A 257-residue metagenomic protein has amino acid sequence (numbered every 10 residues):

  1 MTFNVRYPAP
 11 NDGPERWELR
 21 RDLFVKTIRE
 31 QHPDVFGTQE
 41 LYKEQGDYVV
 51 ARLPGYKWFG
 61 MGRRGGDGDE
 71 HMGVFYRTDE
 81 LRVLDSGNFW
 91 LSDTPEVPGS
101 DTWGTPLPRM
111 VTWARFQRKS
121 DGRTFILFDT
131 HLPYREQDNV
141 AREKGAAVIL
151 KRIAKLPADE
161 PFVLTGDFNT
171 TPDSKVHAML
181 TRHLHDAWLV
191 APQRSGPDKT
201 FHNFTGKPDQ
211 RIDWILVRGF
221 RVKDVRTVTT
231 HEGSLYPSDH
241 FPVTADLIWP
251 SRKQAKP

Functional and structural regions predicted by a protein language model:
M1-P10, L84-F89, W113, T124-P133: Active-site-proximal beta-strand elements of phosphoester/diester hydrolases
M1-R52, R63-E70, A147, S251-P257: N-terminal, active-site-proximal structural segment of metallo-dependent hydrolase catalytic domains
T2-D22, L91-L107, P133-N139, T205-G206: Acidic/histidine-rich helix-loop elements that form or flank divalent-metal/phosphate-binding sites at the catalytic
R6, Y42, P133, F168-T171 (+1 more regions): Catalytic metal-binding/acid-base residues of hydrolase active sites
V35-T124, D224-T227: Structured beta-strand-rich core segments of catalytic domains in phosphoester-bond hydrolases
G37-Q39, G60-M61, V163-D167, D186-L189: Active-site neighborhood of phospho(di)ester-bond hydrolases with catalytic His/Asp-centered motifs
M110-T130, D138-F168, V176-L180: His/acidic metal-ligating clusters that form di-metal
K151-F162, T170-P257: Metal-dependent phosphoester-hydrolase catalytic domains
